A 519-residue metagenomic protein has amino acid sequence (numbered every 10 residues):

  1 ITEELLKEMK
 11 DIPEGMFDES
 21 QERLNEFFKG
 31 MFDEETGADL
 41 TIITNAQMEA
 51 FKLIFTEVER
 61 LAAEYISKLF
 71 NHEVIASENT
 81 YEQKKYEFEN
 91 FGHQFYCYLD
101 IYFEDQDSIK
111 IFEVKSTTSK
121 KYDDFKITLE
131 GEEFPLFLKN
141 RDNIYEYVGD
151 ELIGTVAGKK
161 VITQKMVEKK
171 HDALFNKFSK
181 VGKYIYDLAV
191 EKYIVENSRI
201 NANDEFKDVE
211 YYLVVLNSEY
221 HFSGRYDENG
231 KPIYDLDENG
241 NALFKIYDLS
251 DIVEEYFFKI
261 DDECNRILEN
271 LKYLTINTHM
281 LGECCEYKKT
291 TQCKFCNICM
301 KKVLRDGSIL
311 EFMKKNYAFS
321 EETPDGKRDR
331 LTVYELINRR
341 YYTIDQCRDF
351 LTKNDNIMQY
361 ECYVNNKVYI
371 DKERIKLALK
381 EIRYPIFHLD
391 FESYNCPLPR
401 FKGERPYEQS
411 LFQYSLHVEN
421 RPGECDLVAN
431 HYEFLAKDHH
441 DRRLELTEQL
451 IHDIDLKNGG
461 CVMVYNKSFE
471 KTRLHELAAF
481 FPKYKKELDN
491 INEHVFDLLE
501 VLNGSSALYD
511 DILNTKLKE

Functional and structural regions predicted by a protein language model:
I1-I111, T117-T155, K315-V368: Metal-dependent nuclease catalytic cores that hydrolyze phosphodiester bonds in DNA/RNA, characterized by
L5-N25, G30, E35, T44 (+1 more regions): Cys/His-rich finger/ribbon microdomains and the adjacent scaffold used for macromolecule binding/structural
E26-E57, T155-L188, D248, I252-I260: Intrinsically disordered, low-complexity acidic Ser/Thr-rich regulatory segments
E59, A63-F70, I111-E113, T118 (+3 more regions): Conserved RNase H-like, two-metal-ion catalytic cores of nucleic-acid enzymes
E78-Q83, D100, I111-S116, D172-F175 (+3 more regions): Conserved DEDDh/DEDDy metal-dependent 3′-5′ exonuclease domain
N79-Y86, P385-N395, D497: Two-metal-ion RNase H-like nuclease active-site motif
K120-M166, Y211-V215, Y220-F258, L498-E519: Active-site-proximal helix-loop-helix substrate-binding element of RNase H-like nuclease domains
D123, F222-Y226, P397-K402, K471-F480: A short acidic (Asp/Glu
